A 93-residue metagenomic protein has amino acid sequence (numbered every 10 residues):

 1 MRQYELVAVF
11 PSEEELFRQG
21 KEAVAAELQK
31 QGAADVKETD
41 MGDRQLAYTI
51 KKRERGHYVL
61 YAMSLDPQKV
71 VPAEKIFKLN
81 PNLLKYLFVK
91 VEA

Functional and structural regions predicted by a protein language model:
M1-G56, L60, S64-A93: Long, contiguous binding/interaction regions
